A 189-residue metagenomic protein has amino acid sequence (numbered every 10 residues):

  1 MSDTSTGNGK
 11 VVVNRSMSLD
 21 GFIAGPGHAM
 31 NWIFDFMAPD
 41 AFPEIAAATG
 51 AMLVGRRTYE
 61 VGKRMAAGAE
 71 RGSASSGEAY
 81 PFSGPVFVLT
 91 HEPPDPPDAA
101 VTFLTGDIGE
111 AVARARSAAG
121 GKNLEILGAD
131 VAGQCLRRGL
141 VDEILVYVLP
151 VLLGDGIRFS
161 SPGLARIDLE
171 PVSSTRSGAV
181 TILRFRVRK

Functional and structural regions predicted by a protein language model:
M1-K189: Enzymes that bind and transform nitrogen-containing heteroaromatic metabolites
